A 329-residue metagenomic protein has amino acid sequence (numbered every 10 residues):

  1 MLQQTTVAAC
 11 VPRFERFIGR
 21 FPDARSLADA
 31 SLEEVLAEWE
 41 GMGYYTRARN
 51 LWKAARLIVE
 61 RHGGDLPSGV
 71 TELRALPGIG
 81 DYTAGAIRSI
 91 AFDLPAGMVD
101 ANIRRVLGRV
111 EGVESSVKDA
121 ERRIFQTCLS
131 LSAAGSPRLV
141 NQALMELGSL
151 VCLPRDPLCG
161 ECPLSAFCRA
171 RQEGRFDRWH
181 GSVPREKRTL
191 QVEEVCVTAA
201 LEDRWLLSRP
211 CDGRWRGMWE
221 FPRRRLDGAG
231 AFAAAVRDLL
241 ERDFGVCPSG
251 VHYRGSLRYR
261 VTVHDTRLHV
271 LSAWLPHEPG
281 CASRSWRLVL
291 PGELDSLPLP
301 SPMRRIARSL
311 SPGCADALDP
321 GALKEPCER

Functional and structural regions predicted by a protein language model:
L2-D177, G245-C247: Catalytic cores of DNA base-excision repair glycosylases
S149-R329: Intrinsically disordered, low-complexity, charged terminal extensions of DNA damage-control enzymes
